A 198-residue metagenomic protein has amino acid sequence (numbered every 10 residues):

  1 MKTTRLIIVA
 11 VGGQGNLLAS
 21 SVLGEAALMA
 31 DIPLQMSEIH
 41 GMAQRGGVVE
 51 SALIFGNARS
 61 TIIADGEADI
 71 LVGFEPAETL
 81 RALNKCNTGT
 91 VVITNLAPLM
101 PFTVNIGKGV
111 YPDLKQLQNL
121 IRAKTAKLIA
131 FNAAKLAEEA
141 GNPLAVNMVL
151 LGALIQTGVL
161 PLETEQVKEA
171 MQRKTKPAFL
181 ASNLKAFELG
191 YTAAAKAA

Functional and structural regions predicted by a protein language model:
M1-A198: Active-site cofactor/cluster-binding pocket
